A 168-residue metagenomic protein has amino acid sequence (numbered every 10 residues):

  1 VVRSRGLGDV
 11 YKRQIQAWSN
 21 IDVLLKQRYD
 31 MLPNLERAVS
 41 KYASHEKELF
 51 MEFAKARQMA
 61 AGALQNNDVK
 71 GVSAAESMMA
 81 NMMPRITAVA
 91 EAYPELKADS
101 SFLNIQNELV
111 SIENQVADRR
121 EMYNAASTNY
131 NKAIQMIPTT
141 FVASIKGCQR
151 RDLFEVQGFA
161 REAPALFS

Functional and structural regions predicted by a protein language model:
V1-V2: Short hydrophobic transmembrane-like helices used for membrane targeting/insertion
R5, D9-S168: A helix-centric hydrophobic-segment signal that preferentially recognizes long, alpha-helical stretches used
